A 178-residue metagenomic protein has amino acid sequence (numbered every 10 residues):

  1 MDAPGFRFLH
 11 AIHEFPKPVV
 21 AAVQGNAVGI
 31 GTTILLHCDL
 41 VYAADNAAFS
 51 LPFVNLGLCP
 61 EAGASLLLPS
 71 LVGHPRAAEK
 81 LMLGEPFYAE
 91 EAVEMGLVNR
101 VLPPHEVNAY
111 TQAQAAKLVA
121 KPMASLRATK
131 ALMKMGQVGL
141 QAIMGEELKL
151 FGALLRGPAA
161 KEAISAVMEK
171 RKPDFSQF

Functional and structural regions predicted by a protein language model:
M1-Q24, L71, G145, K149: An acidic, glycine-rich surface segment that forms the CoA-thioester-binding/catalytic face of crotonase-fold enzymes
D2, F6, G29, P86 (+2 more regions): Glycine-rich phosphate-binding loop at the start of an alpha helix
G5, L9, S65, H74-A77 (+4 more regions): A general structural signal for well-ordered alpha-helical segments in protein cores
H13-V20, L36, N46, S50-L97 (+1 more regions): Conserved catalytic cores of soluble enzyme domains, especially glycine-rich substrate-binding beta-alpha loops
G25-A27, A47: Small-residue (G/S/T/A) turn/hinge positions that recur once per unit in extracellular repeat modules
Y42-A47, A89, V98-E146, G152-A153 (+2 more regions): C-terminal long alpha-helix characteristic of the crotonase
S165-F178: Terminal low-complexity tails and localization/encapsulation signals of metabolic enzymes
